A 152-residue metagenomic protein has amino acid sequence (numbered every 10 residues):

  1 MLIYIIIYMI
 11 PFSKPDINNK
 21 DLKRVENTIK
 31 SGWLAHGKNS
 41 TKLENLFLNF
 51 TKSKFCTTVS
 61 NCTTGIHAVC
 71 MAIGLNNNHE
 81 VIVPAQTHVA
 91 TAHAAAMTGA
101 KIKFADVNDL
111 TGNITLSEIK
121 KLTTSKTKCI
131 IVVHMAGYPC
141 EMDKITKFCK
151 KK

Functional and structural regions predicted by a protein language model:
M1-W33, K38: N-terminal "arm"/small-domain region of PLP-dependent enzymes with the aminotransferase-like
W33-E80, A94-T98, F104: Phosphate-binding glycine-rich loop
T58, V83, C129-V132: A short beta-strand submotif of the Rossmann-like class I SAM-dependent methyltransferase core that lines
T87-A92: Conserved coil-to-alpha-helix start sites within the AMP-binding
K101-T111: Short beta-strand->loop structural element characteristic of the AMP-binding/adenylate-forming
L110-K152: Active-site phosphate-binding strand-loop segment of PLP-dependent enzymes
